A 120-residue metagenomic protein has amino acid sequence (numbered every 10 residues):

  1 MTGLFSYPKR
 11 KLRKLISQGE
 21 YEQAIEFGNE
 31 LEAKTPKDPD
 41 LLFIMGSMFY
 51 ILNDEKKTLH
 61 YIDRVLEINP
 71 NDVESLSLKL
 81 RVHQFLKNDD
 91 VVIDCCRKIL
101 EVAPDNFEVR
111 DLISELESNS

Functional and structural regions predicted by a protein language model:
L4-D38, I51: Alpha-helical segment of the N-proximal tetratricopeptide repeat
S17-Q18, I51-L52, F85, E115-N119: Register position in tetratricopeptide repeats
E30-A33, D63-E67, K98-E101: Conserved structural position within tetratricopeptide repeats
